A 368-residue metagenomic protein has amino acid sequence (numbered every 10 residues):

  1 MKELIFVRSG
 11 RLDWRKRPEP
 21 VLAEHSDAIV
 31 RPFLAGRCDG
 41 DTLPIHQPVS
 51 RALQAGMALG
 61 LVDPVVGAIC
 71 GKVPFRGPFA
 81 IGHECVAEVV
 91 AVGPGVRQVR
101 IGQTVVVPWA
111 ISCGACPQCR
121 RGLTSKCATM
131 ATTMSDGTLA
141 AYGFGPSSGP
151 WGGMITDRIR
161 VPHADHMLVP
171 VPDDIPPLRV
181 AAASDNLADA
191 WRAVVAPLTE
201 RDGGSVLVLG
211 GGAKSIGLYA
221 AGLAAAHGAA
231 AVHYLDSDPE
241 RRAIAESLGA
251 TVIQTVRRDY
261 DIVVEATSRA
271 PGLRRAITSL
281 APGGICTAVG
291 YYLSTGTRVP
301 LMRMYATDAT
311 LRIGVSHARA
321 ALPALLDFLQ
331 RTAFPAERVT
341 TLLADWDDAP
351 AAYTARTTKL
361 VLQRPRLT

Functional and structural regions predicted by a protein language model:
P20-G36, S50-R120, S125, G152 (+1 more regions): Glycine-rich beta-strand-centered segment in the early N-terminal region that forms part of a ligand/cofactor-binding
D157, H166-T255: Mid-domain Rossmann-like dinucleotide-binding core that forms the NAD(H)/NADP(H) cofactor-binding site
D238-E240, A270, L293-S294: Helix N-cap at the beta1-alpha1 junction of Rossmann-like dinucleotide-binding domains, i.e., the first residues
V256-V263: A short acidic, Gly/Pro-enriched loop at the edge of an enzyme's catalytic core that lines a small-molecule cofactor
R274, R319-T368: C-terminal hydrophobic helical "lid"/dimerization subdomain of Rossmann-like NAD(P)H-dependent oxidoreductases
L280-A281: Helix-to-beta-strand junctions that scaffold the AdoMet/dcAdoMet cofactor pocket in Class I SAM-dependent enzymes
G284-I285: Glycine-centered, small-residue-biased loops immediately flanking beta-strands in adenine/cofactor-binding cores
G290-D308, A324-L325: Rossmann-fold NAD(P)-binding glycine/threonine-rich loop
